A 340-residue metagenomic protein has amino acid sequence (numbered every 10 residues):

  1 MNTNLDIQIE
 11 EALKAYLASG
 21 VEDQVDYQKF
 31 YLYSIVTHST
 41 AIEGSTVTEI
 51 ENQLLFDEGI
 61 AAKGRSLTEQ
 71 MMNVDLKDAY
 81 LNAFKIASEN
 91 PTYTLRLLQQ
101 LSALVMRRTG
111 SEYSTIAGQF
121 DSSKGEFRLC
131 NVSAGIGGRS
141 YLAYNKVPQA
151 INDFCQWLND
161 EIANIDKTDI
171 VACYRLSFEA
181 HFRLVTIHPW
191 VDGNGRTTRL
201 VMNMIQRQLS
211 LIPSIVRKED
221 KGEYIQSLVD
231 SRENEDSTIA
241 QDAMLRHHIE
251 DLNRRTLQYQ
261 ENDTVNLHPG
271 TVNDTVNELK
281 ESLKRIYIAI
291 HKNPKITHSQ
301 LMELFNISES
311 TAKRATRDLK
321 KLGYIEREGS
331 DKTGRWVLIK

Functional and structural regions predicted by a protein language model:
M1-D192, R196-K340: FIC/Doc superfamily catalytic core
